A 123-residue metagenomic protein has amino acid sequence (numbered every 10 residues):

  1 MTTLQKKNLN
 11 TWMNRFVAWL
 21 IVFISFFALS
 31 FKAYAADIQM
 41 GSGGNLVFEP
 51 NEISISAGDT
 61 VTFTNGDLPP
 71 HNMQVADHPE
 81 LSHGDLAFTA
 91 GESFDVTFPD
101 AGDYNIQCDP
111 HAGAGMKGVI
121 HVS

Functional and structural regions predicted by a protein language model:
T2-S123: Extracytoplasmic copper-binding redox domains, predominantly the cupredoxin/blue-copper superfamily
